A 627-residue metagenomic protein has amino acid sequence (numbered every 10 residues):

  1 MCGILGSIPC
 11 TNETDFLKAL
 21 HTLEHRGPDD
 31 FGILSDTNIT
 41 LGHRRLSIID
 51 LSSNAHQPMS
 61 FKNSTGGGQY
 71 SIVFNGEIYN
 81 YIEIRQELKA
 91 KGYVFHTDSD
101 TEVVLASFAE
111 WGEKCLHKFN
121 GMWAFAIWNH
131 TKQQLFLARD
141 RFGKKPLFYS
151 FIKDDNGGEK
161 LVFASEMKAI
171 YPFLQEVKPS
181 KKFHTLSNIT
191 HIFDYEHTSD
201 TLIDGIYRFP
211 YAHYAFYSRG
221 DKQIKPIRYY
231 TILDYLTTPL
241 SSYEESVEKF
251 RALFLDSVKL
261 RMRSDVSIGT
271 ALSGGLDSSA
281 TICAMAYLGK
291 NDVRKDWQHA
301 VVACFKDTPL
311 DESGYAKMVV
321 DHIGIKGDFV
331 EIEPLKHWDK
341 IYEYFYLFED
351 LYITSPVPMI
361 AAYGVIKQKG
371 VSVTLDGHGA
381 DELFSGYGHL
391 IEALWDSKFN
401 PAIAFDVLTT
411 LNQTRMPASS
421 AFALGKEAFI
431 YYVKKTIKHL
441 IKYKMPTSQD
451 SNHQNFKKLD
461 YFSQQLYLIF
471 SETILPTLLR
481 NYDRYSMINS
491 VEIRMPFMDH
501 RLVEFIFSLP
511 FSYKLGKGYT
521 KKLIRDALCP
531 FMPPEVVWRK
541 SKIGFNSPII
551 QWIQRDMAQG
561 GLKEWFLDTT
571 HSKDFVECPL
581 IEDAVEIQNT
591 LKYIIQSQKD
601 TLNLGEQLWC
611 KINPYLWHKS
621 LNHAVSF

Functional and structural regions predicted by a protein language model:
M1-I4, Q69, K114, D204-I206 (+5 more regions): Adenosyl-5′-phosphate
M1-L347, M359, P530, C578: Cysteine-centered catalytic environments shared across enzyme families
D100-T101, N120-M122, S279, S313 (+7 more regions): Conserved glycosyltransferase catalytic-site signature
H197, E248-G269, G364-K369, T473-N481 (+2 more regions): Phosphate/ATP-binding catalytic cores across multiple sugar-kinase/actin-like superfamilies, primarily ASKHA
Y342-Y346, H389-E392, W552-I553: Short low-complexity, flexible loop/linker segments enriched in glycine and/or proline with clustered acidic
E349-L351: The substrate-binding groove and active-site-proximal loops of carbohydrate-active enzymes, especially glycoside
V371-Y387: Short acidic/histidine-rich active-site segments
L383-L411: A mobile, often basic/glycine-rich helix-loop segment that functions as the active-site lid/recognition loop
